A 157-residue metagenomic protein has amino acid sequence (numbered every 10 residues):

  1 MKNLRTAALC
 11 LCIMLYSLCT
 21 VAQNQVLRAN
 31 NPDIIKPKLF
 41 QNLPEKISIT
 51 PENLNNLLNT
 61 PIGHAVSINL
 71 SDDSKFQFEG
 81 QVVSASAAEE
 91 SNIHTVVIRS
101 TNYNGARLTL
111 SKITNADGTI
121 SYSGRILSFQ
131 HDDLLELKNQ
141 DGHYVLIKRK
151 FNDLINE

Functional and structural regions predicted by a protein language model:
M1-A8: Bacterial N-terminal signal peptides that target proteins for export
L9-M14: Classic N-terminal secretory signal peptides
S17-C19: N-terminal signal peptide c-region/cleavage motif recognized by signal peptidases
Q23-E157: Zymogen propeptides/activation segments of proteases
